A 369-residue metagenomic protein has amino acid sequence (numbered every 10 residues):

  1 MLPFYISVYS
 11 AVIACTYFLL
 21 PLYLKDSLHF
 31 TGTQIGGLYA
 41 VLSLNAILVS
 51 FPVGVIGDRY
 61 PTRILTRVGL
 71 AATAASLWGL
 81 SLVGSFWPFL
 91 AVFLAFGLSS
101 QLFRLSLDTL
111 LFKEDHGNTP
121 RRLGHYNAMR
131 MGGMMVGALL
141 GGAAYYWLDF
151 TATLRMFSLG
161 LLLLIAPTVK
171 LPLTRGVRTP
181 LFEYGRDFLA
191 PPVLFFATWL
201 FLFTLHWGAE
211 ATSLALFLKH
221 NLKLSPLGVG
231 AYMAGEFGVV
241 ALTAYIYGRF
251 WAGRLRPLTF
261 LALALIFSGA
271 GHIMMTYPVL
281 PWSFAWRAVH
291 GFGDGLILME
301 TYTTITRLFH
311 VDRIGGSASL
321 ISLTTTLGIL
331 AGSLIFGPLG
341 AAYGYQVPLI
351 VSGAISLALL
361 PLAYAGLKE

Functional and structural regions predicted by a protein language model:
M1, L171-A197: Juxtamembrane intracellular "pre-TM" segments in multi-pass secondary transporters
M1-S43, V193-L222, V229-Y232: Helix-loop boundary and gating motifs at the non-cytosolic
S43-F51, M134-M135, F237-Y245, I329-L330: Residue-level signature of mid-helix packing/kink "hotspots" within the transmembrane helices of 12-pass Major
L48-G84: Conserved MFS/SLC helix-loop-helix module at the cytosolic interface between two early adjacent transmembrane helices
V49-P61, Y145, T243-R256, G340-A341: Helix-to-loop junctions at the C-terminal end of transmembrane segments in multipass secondary transporters
I64-W78, T259-I273, G353: Structural signature of the two symmetry-related core transmembrane helices
L94-R130: Cytoplasmic helix-loop-helix junction between adjacent transmembrane helices in 12-TM secondary transporters
R313-A342: A late C-terminal transmembrane helix in Major Facilitator Superfamily
